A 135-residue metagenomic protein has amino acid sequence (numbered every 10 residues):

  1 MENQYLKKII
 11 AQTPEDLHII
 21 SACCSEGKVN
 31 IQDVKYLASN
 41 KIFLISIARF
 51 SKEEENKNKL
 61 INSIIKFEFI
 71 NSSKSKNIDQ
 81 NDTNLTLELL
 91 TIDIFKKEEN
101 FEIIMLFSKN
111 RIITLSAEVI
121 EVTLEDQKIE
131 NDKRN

Functional and structural regions predicted by a protein language model:
M1-N135: Surface-exposed, interaction-prone regions used to assemble/regulate multi-protein complexes
